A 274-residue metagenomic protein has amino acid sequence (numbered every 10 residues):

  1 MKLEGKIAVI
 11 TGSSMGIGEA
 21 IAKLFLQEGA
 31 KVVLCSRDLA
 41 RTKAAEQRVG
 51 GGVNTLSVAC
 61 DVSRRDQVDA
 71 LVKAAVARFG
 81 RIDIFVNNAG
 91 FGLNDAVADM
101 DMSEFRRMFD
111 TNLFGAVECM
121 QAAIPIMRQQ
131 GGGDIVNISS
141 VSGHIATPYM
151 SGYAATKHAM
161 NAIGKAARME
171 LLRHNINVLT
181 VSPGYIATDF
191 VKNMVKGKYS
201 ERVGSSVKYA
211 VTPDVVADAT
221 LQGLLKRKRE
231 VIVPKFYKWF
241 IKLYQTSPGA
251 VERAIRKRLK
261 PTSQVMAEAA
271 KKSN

Functional and structural regions predicted by a protein language model:
I7, S14-M15: Conserved glycine-rich cofactor-binding loop
E28-A45: Conserved glycine-rich Rossmann-like NAD(P)H-binding loop of the short-chain dehydrogenase/reductase
L39, C60-A70, M102: The beta1-alpha1 cofactor-binding region of Rossmann-like NAD(H)/NADP(H)-dependent oxidoreductases
A96-V97, D101-R106: Substrate-binding pocket helix/loop in short-chain dehydrogenase/reductase
M120, T156: Active-site helix of classical SDR
S140: Residue(s) in the substrate-gating loop at a strand-loop-helix junction that position the organic substrate next
R173-K235: SDR active-site lid
